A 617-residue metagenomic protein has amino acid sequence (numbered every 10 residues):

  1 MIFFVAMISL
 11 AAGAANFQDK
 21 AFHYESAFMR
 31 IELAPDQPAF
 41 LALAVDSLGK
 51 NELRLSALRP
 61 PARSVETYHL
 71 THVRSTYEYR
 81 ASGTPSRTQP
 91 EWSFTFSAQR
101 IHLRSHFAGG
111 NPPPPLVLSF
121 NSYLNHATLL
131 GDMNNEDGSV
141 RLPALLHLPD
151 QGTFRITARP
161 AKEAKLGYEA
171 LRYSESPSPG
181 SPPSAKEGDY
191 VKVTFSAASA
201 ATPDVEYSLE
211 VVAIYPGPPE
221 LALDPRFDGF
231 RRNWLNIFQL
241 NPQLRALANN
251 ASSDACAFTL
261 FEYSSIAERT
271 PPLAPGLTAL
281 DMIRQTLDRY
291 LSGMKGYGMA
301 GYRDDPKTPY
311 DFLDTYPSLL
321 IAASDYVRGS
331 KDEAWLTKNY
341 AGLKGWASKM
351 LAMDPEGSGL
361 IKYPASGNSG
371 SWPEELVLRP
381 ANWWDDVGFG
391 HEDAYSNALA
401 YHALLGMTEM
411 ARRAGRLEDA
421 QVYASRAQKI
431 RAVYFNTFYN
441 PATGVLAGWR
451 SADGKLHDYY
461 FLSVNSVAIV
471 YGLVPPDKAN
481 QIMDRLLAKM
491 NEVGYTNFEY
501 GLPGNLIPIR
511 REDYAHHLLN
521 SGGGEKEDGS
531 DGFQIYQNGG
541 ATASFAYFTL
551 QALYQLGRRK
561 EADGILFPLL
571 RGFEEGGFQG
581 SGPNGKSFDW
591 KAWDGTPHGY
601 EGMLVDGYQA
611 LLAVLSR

Functional and structural regions predicted by a protein language model:
G13-T67, R74-T76, L221, R231: Beta-strand-rich N-terminal accessory domains
L55-P112, S176-Y190: Extended, loop-rich substrate-binding clefts of extracytoplasmic carbohydrate-active enzymes
P90-W92, F96-E175: Polysaccharide-binding surfaces and accessory modules of carbohydrate-active proteins
D150-P225: Beta-strand-rich recognition/accessory modules
P218-T337, K344, Y460-I469, G529-F567 (+1 more regions): Substrate-binding groove/exosite segments of carbohydrate-active enzymes
R226-N233, F261, L273-D288, K295 (+5 more regions): Active-site acid/base region of carbohydrate-active enzymes
F258-T259, I266-R269, D281, S348 (+6 more regions): Active-site core of glycosidic bond-cleaving carbohydrate-active enzymes
K295-Y310, G370-E392, D453-G454, E527-D531 (+2 more regions): Acidic/His metal-coordination segments adjacent to aromatic residues that form catalytic metal sites in metalloenzymes
